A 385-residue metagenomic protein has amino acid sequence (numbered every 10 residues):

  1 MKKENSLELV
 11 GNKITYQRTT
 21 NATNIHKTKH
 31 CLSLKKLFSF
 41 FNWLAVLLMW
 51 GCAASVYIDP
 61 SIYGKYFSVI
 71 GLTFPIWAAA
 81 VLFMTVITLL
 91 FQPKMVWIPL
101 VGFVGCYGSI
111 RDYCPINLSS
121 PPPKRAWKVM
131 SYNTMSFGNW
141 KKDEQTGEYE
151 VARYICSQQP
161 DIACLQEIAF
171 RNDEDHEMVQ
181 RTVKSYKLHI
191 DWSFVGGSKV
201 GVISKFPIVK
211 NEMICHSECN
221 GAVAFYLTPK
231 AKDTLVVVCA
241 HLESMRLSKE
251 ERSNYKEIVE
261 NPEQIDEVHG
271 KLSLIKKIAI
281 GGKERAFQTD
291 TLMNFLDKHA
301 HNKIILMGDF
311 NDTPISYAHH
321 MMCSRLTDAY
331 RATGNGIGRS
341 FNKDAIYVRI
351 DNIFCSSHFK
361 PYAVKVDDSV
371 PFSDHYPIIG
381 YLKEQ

Functional and structural regions predicted by a protein language model:
K2-T20, S33-L89, K94-V104, M213 (+3 more regions): Metal-dependent phosphoester-hydrolase catalytic domains
I76, F103-A126, R153, I162-E257 (+2 more regions): Structured beta-strand-rich core segments of catalytic domains in phosphoester-bond hydrolases
I110-E144, N302: Mobile, glycine- and charge-enriched loop segments and immediately flanking short secondary-structure elements within
V129-M130, C164, L306: Residue-level marker for buried hydrophobic side chains located in beta-strands that build the well-ordered beta-sheet
S131-E148, F170-N172, R246-G281: Acidic/histidine-rich helix-loop elements that form or flank divalent-metal/phosphate-binding sites at the catalytic
Y132-T134, I168, L242, D309-F310 (+1 more regions): Active-site metal-binding loops of divalent metal-dependent hydrolases
S136-W140, F170-E174, K199-V200, C219 (+4 more regions): Active-site environment of divalent metal-dependent phosphoester hydrolases
Q158: Active-site charged/polar residues at nucleotide-handling catalytic sites that mediate phosphoryl, nucleotidyl
